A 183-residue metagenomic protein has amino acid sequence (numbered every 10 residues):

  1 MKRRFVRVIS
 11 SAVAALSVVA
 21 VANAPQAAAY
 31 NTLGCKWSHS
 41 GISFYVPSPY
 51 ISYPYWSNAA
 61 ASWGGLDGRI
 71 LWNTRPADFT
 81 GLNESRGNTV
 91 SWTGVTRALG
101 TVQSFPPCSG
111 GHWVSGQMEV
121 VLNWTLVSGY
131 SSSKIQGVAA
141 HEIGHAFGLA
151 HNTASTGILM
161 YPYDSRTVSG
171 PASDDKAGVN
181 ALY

Functional and structural regions predicted by a protein language model:
M1-W37: N-terminal prepro-regions of secreted/extracellular proteins
A22-Y183: Zinc-dependent metalloendopeptidases
